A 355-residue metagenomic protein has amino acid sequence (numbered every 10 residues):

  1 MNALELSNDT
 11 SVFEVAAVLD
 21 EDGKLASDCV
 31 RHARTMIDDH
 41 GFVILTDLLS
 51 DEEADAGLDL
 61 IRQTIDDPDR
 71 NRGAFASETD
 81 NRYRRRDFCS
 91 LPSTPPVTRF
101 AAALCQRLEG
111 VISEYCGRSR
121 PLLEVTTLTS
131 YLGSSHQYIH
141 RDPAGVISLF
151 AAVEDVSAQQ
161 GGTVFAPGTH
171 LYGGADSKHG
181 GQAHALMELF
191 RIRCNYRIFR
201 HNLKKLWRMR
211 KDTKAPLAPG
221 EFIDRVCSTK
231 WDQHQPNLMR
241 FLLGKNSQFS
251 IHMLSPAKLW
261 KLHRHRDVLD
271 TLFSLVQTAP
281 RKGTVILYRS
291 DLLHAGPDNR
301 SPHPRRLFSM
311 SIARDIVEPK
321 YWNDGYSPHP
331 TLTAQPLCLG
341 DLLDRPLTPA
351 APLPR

Functional and structural regions predicted by a protein language model:
N2-D39, T46-I139, C338: Non-heme Fe(II)-dependent double-stranded beta-helix
A3, S7-L19, N71, F75 (+5 more regions): Non-heme Fe(II)/2-oxoglutarate
L49-D51, T129, D155-A158, H170-L171 (+2 more regions): Short, solvent-exposed loop/turn segments at secondary-structure junctions
I65-D69, S119, S157, S290 (+1 more regions): A generic secondary-structure signal for well-formed alpha-helical elements
R84-S93, C105-G173, G181-Q182, F199-C227: Conserved double-stranded beta-helix
Y138-V146, F273, P280, H303-P304: A short beta-loop-beta micro-motif enriched in histidine and acidic residues
D142-A158, A279-K282, L287, S311-I316: Short, conserved beta-strand element in jelly-roll/cupin
Q160-L293: Double-stranded beta-helix
